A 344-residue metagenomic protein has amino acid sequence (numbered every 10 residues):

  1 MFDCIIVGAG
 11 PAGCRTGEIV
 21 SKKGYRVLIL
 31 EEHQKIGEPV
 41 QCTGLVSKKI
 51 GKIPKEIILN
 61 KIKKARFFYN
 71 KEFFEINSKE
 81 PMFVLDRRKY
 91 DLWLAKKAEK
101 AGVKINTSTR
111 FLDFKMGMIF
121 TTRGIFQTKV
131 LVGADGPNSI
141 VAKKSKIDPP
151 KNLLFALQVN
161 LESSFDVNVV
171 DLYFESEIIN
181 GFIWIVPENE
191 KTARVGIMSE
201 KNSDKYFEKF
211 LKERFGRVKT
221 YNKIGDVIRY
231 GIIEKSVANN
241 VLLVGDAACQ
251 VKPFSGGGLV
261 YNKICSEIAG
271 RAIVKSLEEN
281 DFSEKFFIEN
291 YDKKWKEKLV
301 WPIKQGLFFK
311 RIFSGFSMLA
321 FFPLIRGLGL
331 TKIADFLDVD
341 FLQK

Functional and structural regions predicted by a protein language model:
I5, A9, E18-V40: Glycine-rich FAD pyrophosphate-binding loop
G13-C14: N-terminal Rossmann-fold NAD(P) dinucleotide-binding loop
H33-E56: Conserved N-terminal glycine-rich FAD pyrophosphate-binding loop of Rossmann-like flavoproteins
G44-L45, N138-D171, K219-I228: Central beta-strand plus flanking loop segment that forms part of the substrate or channel wall within the catalytic
G51-K52, L59-K144, P150-A156: Conserved N-terminal helical subregion
F111, I125, K201-I273, L277-E278: FAD/FMN-dependent oxidoreductases across multiple families
L172-K205, Y221, S236: Active-site substrate-recognition segment that forms the wall of the catalytic cavity or substrate channel
V274-K344: C-terminal helical "tail/cap" subdomain of flavin- and related membrane-associated enzymes
